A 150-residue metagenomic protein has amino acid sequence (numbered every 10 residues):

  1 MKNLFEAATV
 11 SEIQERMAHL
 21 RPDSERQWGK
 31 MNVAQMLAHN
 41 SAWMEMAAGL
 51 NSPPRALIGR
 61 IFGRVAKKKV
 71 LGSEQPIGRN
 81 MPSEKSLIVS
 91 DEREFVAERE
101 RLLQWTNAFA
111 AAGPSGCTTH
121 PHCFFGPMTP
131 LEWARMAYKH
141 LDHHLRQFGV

Functional and structural regions predicted by a protein language model:
M1-A7, M17-A18, W28, P82-F95 (+2 more regions): Globin-like tetrapyrrole-binding proteins
M1-P22, H39-S41, A48: Alpha-helical bundle segments that constitute or directly flank the non-heme di-iron/ferroxidase center
V10, Q14, L37, R99 (+3 more regions): Short, amphipathic alpha-helical "lid/cap" segments that border enzyme active or binding sites
V10-E15, R79, G113-H120: Short alpha-helical hairpin
Q14, A18, M44-E45, L103-A110 (+1 more regions): Structural signal for well-ordered, non-membrane alpha-helices
S24-L71, T119-V150: Short, contiguous alpha-helical
G49-R101: Short, helix-capping/interhelical loops that line the mouth of catalytic, cofactor-, or ligand-binding pockets
I88-M136, H140-L141: A charged, amphipathic interaction segment
